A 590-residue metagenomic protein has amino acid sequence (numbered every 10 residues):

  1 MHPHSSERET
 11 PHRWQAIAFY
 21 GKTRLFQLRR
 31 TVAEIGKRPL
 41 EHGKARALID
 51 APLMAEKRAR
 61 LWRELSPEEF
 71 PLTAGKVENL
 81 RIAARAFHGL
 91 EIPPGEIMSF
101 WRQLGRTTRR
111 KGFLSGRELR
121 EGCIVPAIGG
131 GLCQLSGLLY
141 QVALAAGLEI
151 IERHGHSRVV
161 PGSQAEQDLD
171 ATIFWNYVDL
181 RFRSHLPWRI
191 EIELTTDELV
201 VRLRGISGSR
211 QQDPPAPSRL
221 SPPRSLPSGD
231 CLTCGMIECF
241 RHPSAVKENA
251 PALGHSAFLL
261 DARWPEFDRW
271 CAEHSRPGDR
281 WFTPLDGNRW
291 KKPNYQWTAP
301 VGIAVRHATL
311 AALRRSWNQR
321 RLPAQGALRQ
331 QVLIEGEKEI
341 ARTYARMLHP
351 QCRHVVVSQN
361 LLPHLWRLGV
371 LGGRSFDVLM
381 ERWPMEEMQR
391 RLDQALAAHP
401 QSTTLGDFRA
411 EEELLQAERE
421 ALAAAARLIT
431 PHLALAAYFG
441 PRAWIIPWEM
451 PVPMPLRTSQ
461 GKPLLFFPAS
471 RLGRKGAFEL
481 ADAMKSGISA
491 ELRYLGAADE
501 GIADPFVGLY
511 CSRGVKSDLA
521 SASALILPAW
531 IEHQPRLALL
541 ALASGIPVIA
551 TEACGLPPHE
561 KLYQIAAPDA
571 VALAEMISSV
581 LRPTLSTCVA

Functional and structural regions predicted by a protein language model:
C234-A311, K485: N-terminal subdomain of nucleotide-sugar transferases
S316-A327, V378-E413: Acceptor-binding helix/loop patch of EC 2.4 sugar-transfer enzymes, predominantly nucleotide-sugar-dependent
E339-M347, P384, A397-R427: Membrane-proximal helix-turn-helix segments that form the acceptor-binding/catalytic region of lipid-linked
D407-L456: Donor nucleotide-sugar binding/catalytic pocket of nucleotide-sugar-dependent glycosyltransferases
M454-K475, A481-K485: Conserved donor-binding/catalytic core segment of Leloir-type glycosyltransferases
W530: Aromatic "clamp/platform" in nucleotide-sugar-dependent glycosyltransferases that forms part of the donor/acceptor
P547-A550: Short hydrophobic beta-strand element within catalytic cores of glycosyltransferases and related nucleotide-activated
L562-V571, S578-T584: Conserved acidic donor-binding segment of nucleotide-sugar-dependent glycosyltransferases
